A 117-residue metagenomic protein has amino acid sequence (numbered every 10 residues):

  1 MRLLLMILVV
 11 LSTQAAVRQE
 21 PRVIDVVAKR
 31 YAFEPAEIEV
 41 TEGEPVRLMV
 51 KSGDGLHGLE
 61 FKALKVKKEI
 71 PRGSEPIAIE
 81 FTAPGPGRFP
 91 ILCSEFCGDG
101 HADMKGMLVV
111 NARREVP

Functional and structural regions predicted by a protein language model:
L3-S12: Sec-dependent N-terminal signal peptides
Q14-V27, R47, I77, T82-P84 (+1 more regions): Extracytoplasmic/periplasmic copper-protein system
E34-A36, E44-L48: Structural beta-strand segments of beta-rich domains
A36-I38, K65-I70, E80: Beta-strand-rich interaction surfaces with strong enrichment in secreted/lumenal proteins
E42, R72-G73, G85-P86: Surface-exposed loops/turns
R47, R88-L92: Short, conserved beta-strand segments of beta-strand-rich sandwich/propeller modules, principally
K51-G55, P86: Short solvent-exposed strand-capping/beta-turn motif centered on an Asx-Ser/Thr pair
D54-G73, D99-G106: Histidine- and aromatic-enriched segments that form or immediately flank copper-ligand environments
